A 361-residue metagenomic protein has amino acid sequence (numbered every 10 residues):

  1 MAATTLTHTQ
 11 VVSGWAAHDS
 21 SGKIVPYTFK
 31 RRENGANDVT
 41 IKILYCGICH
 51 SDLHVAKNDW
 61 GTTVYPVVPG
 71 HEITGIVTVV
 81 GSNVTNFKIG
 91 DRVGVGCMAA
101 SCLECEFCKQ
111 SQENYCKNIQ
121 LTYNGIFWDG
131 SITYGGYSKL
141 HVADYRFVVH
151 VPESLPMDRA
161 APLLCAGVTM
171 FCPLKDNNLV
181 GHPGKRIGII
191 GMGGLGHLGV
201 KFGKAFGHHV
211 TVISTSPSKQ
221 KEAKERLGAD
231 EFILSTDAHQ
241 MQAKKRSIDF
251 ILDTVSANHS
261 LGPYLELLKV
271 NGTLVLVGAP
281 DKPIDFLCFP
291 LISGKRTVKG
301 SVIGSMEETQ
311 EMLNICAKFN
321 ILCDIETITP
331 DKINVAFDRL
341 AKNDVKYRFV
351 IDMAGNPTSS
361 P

Functional and structural regions predicted by a protein language model:
M1-Q10, V212, P217, M306-P361: C-terminal hydrophobic helical "lid"/dimerization subdomain of Rossmann-like NAD(P)H-dependent oxidoreductases
M1-T74, K139-Y145, A354-P361: Short N-terminal strand-loop motif that marks the start of NAD(P)H/FAD-dependent oxidoreductase cofactor-binding domains
K30-C46, D59-K109, H150-S154, S214: Glycine-rich beta-strand-centered segment in the early N-terminal region that forms part of a ligand/cofactor-binding
C102-I190: NAD(P)H dinucleotide-binding glycine-rich loop of Rossmann-like/cofactor-binding domains, especially the beta1-alpha1
A166, G191-L195, A279: Glycine-rich Rossmann-fold phosphate-binding loop(s) that bind the pyrophosphate of adenine dinucleotide cofactors
P183-M192, V200-P263: Adenosine-nucleotide cofactor-binding segment
L268-K269: Helix-to-beta-strand junctions that scaffold the AdoMet/dcAdoMet cofactor pocket in Class I SAM-dependent enzymes
G278-K295, M306-N314: Rossmann-fold NAD(P)-binding glycine/threonine-rich loop
